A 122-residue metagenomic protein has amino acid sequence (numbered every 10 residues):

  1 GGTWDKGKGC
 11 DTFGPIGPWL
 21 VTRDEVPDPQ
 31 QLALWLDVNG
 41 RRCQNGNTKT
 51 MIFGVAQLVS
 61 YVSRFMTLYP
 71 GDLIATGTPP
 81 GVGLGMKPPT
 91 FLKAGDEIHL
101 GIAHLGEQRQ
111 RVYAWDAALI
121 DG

Functional and structural regions predicted by a protein language model:
G1-G122: Catalytic-pocket segment enriched in acidic/His residues
